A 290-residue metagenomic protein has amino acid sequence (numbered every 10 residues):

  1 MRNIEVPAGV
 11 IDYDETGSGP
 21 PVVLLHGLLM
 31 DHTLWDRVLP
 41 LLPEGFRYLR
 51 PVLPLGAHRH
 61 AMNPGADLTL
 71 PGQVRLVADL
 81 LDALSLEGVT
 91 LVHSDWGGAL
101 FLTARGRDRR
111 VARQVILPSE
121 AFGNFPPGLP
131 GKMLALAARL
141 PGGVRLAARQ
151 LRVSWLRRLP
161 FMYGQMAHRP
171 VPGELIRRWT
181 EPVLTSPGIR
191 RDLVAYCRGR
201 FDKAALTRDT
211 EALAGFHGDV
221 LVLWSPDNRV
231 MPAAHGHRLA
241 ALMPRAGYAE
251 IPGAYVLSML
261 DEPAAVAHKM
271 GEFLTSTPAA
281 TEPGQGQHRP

Functional and structural regions predicted by a protein language model:
M1-V22, P43-R47, D82, L86-E87 (+2 more regions): Alpha/beta-hydrolase fold catalytic core
D14-H60: Conserved HGGG/HGGXW glycine-rich cap/lid loop of the alpha/beta-hydrolase fold
T16, L49-W96, H268: Active-site loop/oxyanion-hole signature of alpha/beta-hydrolase fold enzymes
E87-L129: Conserved hydrolase catalytic core segment
F125-G128, L151-G215: Conserved alpha/beta-hydrolase catalytic His-Asp/Glu region
F216, V222-W224: Short beta-strand/loop motif that positions the catalytic acidic residue of the alpha/beta-hydrolase fold
D227-M231: Acidic catalytic loop of the alpha/beta-hydrolase fold
A254-P263, A267: Catalytic histidine-centered segment of alpha/beta-hydrolase-like enzymes
